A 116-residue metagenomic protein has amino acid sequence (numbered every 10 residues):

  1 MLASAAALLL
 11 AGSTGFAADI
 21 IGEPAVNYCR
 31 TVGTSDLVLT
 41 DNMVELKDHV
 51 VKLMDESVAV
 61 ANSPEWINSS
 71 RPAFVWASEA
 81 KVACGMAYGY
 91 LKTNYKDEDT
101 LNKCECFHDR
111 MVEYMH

Functional and structural regions predicted by a protein language model:
A3-G12: Bacterial N-terminal signal peptides
G15-H116: Long, charged/polar, soluble alpha-helical segments
